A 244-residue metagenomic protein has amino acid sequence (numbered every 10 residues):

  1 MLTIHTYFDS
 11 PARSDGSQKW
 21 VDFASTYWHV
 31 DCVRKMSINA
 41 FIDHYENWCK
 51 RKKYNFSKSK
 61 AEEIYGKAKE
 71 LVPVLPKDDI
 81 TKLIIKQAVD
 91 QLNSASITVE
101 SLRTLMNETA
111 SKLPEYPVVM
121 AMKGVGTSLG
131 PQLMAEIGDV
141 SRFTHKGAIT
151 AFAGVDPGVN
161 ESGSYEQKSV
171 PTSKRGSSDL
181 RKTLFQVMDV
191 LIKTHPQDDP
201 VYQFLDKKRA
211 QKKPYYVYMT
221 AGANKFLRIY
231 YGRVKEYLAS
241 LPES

Functional and structural regions predicted by a protein language model:
M1-S244: A detector of single, family-specific signature residues that are central to catalytic or substrate-handling motifs
